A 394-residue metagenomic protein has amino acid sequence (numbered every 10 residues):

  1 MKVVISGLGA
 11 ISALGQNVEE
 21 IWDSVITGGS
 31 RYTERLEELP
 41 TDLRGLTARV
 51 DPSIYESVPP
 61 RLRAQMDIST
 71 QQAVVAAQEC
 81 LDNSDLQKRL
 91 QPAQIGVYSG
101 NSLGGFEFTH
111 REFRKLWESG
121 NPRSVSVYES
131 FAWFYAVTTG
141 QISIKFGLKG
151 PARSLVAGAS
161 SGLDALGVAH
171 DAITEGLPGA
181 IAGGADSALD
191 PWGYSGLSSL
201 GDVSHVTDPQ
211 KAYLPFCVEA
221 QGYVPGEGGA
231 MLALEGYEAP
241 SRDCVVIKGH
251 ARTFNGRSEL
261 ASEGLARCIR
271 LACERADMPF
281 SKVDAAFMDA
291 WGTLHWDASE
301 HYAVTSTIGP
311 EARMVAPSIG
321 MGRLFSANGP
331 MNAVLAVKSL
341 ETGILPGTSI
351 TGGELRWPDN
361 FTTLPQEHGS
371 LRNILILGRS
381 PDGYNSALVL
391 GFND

Functional and structural regions predicted by a protein language model:
M1-L62, Y237-K248, V334-S349, S386-D394: ACP-dependent fatty acid/polyketide chain-elongation machinery
K2-L8, G29-R35, D208-M278, K282-A285 (+2 more regions): Condensing-enzyme catalytic core mediating Claisen C-C bond formation in acyl metabolism
V4-I5, G29-R153, A185-Y194, F280-W296 (+1 more regions): Conserved beta-ketoacyl condensing-enzyme motif
I5-G7, V25, A77, V97 (+11 more regions): Conserved small-residue
A10-A13, P60-Q78, V127-A132, A152-L166 (+4 more regions): Active-site pocket-shaping loop/turn-to-helix segments
E19-D23, E107-P122, I173-T174, S195-T207 (+2 more regions): A glycine- and small-aliphatic-rich helix-loop capping segment at beta-alpha/alpha-beta transitions that lines
A73-D85, Y135-F146, A152-A185, V224-S241 (+2 more regions): Active-site-proximal alpha-helical scaffold in enzymes
L177-Q221, H250-S262, M288-A298, E311-D359: Acyl-CoA/ACP chain-elongation machinery
